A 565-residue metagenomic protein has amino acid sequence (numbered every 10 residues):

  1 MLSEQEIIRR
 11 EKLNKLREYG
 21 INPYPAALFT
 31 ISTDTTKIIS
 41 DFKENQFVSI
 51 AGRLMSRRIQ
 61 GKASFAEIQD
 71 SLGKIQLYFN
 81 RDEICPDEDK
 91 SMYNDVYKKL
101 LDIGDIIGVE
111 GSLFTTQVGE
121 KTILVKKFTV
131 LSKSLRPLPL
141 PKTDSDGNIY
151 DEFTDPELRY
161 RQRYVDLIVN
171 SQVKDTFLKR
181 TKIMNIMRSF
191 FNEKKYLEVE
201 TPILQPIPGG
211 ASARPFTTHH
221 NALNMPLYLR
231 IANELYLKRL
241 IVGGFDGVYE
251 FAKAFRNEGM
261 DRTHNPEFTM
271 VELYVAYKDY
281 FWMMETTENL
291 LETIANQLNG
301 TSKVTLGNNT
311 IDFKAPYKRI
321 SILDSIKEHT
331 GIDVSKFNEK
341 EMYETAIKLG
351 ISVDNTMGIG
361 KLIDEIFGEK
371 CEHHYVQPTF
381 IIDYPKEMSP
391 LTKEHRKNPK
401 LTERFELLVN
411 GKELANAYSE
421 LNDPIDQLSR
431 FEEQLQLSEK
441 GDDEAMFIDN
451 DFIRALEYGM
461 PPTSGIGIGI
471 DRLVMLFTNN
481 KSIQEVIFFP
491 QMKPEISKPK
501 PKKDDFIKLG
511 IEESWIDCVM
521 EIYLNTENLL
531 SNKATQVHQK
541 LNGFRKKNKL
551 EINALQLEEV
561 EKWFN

Functional and structural regions predicted by a protein language model:
M1-K498: Class II aminoacyl-tRNA synthetase catalytic cores and aaRS-like
K498-N565: C-terminal extensions
